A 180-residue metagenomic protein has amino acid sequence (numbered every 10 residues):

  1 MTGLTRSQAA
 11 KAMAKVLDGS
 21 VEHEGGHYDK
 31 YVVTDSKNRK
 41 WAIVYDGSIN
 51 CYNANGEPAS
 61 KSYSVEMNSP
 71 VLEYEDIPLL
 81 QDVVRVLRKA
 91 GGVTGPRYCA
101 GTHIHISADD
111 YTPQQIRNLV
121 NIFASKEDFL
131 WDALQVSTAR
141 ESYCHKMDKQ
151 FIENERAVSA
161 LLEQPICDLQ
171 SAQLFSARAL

Functional and structural regions predicted by a protein language model:
M1-P96, D110-L180: C-terminal accessory/tail domains of diverse enzymes
Y98-T102, I106: Short, conserved phosphate-binding/catalytic loop or strand-edge motifs used in phosphoryl-/nucleotidyl-transfer
